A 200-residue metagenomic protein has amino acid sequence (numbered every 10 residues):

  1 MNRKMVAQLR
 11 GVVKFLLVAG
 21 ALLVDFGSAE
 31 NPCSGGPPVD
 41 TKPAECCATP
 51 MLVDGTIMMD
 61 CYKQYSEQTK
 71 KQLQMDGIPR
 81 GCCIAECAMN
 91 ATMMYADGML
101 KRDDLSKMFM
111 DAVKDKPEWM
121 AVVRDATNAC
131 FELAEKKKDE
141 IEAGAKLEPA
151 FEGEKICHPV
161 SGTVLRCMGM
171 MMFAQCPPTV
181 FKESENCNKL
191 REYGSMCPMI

Functional and structural regions predicted by a protein language model:
M1-A19: Classical eukaryotic N-terminal signal peptides for Sec-dependent ER targeting/secretion, especially the positively
K14, G20-I200: Mature extracellular/luminal domains of secreted and GPI-anchored eukaryotic proteins, especially small
